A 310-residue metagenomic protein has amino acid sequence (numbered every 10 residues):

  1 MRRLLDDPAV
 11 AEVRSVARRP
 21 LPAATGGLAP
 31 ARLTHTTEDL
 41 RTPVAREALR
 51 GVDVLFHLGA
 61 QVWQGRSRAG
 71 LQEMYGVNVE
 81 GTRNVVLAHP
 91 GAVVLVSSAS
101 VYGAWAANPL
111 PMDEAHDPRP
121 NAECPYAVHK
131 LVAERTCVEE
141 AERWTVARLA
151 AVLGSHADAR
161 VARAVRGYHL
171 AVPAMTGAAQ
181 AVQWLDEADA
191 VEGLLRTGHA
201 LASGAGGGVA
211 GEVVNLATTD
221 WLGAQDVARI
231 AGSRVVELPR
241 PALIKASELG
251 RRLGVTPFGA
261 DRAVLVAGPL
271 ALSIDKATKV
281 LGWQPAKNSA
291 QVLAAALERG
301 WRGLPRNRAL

Functional and structural regions predicted by a protein language model:
D7, I244, D275-K279, Q284-L310: Amphipathic terminal alpha-helices
L33, T37-V77: NAD(P)H-binding glycine-rich loop region in Rossmannoid oxidoreductase-like domains and their noncatalytic homologs
E80-P125: Conserved Rossmann-fold NAD(P)-dependent oxidoreductase catalytic core, especially the SDR/UDP-sugar
N121-T145: Active-site Tyr-X1-5-Lys
L131, E142, L153-R163, R196-V214: Glycine/proline-rich active-site loop of Rossmann-fold NAD(P)-dependent oxidoreductases
E140-E187: NAD(P)-dependent short-chain dehydrogenase/reductase
E187, G223-D226, L249-Q284: Conserved C-terminal active-site "lid" loop/helix of NAD(P)H-dependent oxidoreductases that clamps the redox cofactor
G193-A260, G303-L310: Mid/C-terminal beta-alpha module of Rossmann-like enzyme folds, strongest in SDR-family dehydrogenases/epimerases
